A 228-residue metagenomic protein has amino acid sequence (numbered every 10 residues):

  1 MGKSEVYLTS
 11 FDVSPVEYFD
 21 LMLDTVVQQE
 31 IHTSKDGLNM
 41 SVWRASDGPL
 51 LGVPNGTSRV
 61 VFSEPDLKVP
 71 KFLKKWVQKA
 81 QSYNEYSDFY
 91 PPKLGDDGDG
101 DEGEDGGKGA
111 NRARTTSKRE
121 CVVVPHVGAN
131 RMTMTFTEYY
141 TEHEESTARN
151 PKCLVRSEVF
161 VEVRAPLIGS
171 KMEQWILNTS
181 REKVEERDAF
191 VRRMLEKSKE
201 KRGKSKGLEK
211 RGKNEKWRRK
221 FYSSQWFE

Functional and structural regions predicted by a protein language model:
M1, K74-W76: Extracellular beta-rich ligand/substrate-recognition surface
M1-V69, D99-G106: Hydrophobic ligand-binding cavity/cleft-lining segments
S14-Y18, L23, K79, T179-E186: Short amphipathic alpha-helical segments
R59-P65, K74, R119-V127: Short beta-strand segments that buttress and anchor functional surface loops
P65-P70, K79, Y83: Eukaryotic helix-linker segments that join adjacent hydrophobic helices
Q78-G100, D105-N178: Beta-strand/loop substructures that line and gate deep hydrophobic ligand-binding cavities in soluble
P151, V163, S170-K206, R211-N214: A conserved amphipathic terminal alpha-helix motif
W217-E228: Eukaryotic low-complexity, non-globular regulatory regions
